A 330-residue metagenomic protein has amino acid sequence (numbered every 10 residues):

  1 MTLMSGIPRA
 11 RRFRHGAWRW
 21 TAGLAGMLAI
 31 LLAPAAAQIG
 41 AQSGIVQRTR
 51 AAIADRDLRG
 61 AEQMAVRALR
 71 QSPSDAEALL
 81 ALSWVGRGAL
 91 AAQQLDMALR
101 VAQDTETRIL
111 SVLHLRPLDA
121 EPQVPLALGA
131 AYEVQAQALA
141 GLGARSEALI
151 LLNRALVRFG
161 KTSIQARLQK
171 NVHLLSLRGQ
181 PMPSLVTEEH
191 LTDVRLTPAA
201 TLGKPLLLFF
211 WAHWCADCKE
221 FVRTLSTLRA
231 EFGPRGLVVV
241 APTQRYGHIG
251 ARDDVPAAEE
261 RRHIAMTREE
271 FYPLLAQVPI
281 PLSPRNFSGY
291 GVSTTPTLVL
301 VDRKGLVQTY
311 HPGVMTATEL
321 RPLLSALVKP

Functional and structural regions predicted by a protein language model:
S43-R67, Q71-S72: Alpha-helical segment of the N-proximal tetratricopeptide repeat
L69-A78, R108-P125: Flexible helix-coil transition and linker loops at the boundaries of alpha-helical arrays
L142-E188, A199-L202: N-proximal helix/coil linker or "cap" segments that precede and/or mark the start of modular domains
R195-F221, L225: Short active-site neighborhood of thiol/selenol oxidoreductases, capturing the structured segment around
K219-F271, P279-N286: Structural microenvironment flanking redox-active thiols in thiol-disulfide oxidoreductases
F271-L323: Thiol/disulfide oxidoreductase modules built on the thioredoxin-like
